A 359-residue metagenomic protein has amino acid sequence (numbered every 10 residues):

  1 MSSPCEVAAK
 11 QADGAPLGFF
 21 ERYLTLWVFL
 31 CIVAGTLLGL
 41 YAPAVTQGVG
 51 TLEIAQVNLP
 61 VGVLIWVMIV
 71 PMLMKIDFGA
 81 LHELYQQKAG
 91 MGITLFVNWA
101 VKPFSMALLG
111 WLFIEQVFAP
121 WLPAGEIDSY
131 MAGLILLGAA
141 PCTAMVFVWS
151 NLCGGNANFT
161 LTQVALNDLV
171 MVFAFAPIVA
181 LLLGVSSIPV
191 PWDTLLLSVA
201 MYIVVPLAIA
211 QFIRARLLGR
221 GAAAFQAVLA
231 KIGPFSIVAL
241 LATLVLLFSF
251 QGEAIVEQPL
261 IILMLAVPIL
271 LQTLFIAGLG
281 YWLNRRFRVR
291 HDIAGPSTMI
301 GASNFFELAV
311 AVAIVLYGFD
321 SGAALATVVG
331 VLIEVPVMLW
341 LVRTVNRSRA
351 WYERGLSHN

Functional and structural regions predicted by a protein language model:
S2-G14, R349-N359: Intrinsic disorder in cytosolic terminal tails and internal cytosolic loops of multi-pass membrane transporters
D13-M106, Y130, W192-Q211, L218-L246 (+6 more regions): Helical membrane-embedded segments and adjacent short helical loop/helix-boundary regions of multi-pass membrane
G35-Y41, K102-G110, A174-L182, L240-A254 (+1 more regions): Hydrophobic alpha-helical transmembrane segments in multi-pass integral membrane proteins
A80-Q86, A144-N156, W282-R286, A311-G318 (+1 more regions): Helix-loop junctions at the membrane interface of multi-pass solute transporters
Q87-F96, Q116-L137, G155-A165, A223-A227 (+3 more regions): The feature identifies polytopic integral membrane transport proteins across all domains of life
F96-S105, L137-M145, F159-A180, A200-P206 (+2 more regions): Membrane-embedded alpha-helical segments of transport systems, primarily multispan ion/solute transporters
W111-M131, A180-D193, F250-I262, V315-A323: Helix-coil boundary and interhelical linker segments in multi-pass alpha-helical membrane proteins
L279, L283, G322-R354: Membrane-helix cytosolic exit motif
